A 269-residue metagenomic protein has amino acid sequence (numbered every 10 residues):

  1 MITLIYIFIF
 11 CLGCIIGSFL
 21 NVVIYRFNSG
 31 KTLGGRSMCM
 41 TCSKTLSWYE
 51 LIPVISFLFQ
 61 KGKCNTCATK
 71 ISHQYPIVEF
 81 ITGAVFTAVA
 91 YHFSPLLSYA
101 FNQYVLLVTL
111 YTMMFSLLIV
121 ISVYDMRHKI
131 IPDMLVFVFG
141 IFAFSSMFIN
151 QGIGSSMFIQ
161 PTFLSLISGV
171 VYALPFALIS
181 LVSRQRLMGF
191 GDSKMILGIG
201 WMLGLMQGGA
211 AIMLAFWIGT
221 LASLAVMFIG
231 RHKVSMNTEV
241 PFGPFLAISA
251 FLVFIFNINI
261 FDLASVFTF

Functional and structural regions predicted by a protein language model:
I2-F10, Y75, E79, Q103 (+6 more regions): Residue-level signature of transmembrane alpha-helical entry/exit and packing/kink sites in multi-pass membrane
I2-V22, L166, L178-L187, S193-F269: Alpha-helical transmembrane segments
L20-Q74, F242: Membrane-proximal soluble regions of multi-pass membrane proteins
Y25, F86-F93, L118-D125, A143-Q151 (+4 more regions): Structural signal for membrane-spanning alpha-helices in multi-pass inner-membrane proteins, emphasizing helix cores
S29-G30, G34, H92-V108, I149-T162 (+1 more regions): Short, glycine- and charge-enriched coil/turn segments that flank and shape catalytic ligand pockets
K31, G35, K63-Y75, V123-F137 (+2 more regions): Interhelical loop and helix-boundary elements at the membrane-water interface of polytopic inner-membrane proteins
L58-L97, L106: Short microdomains enriched in Cys/His and/or Lys/Arg
Y99-N102, L110-I218, F261-F269: Functional transmembrane core segments of multi-pass inner-membrane proteins
